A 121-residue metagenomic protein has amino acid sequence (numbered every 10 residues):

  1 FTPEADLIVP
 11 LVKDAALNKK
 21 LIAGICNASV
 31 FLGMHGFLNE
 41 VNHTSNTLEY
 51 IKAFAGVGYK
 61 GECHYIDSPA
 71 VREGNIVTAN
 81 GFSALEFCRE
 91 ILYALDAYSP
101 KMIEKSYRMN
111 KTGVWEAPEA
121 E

Functional and structural regions predicted by a protein language model:
F1-A23, N27-E121: Active-site-adjacent pocket-lining segments in enzyme domains
